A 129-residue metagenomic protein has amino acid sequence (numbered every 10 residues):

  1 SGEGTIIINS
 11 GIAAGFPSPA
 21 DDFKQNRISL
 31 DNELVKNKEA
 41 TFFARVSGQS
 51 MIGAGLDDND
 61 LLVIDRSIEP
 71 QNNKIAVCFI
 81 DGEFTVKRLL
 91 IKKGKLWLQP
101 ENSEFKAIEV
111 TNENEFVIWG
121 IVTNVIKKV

Functional and structural regions predicted by a protein language model:
S1-I52, F84, I91-K95, K106 (+2 more regions): Short, positionally conserved secondary-structure boundary motifs
G53-D57: A short glycine-leucine-enriched loop at secondary-structure breakpoints that most characteristically corresponds
N59-D60, K74: Structural motif
V63-I64, V77: Hydrophobic beta-strand signal
I64-Q71: Short acidic low-complexity segments
N72-V86, L90-L96: Short, compositionally biased
E101-N112: Low-complexity, intrinsically disordered Gly/Pro/Thr-rich segments
